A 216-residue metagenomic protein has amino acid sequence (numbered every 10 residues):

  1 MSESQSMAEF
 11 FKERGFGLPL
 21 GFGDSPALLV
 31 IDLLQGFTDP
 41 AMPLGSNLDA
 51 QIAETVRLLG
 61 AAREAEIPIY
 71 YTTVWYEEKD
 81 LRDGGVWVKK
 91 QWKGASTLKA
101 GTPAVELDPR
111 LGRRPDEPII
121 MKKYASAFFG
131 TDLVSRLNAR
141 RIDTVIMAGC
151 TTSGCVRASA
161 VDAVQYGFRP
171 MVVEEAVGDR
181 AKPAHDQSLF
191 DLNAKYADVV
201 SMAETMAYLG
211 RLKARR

Functional and structural regions predicted by a protein language model:
M1-R114, Y208-R216: Active-site acidic carboxylates
E64-I67, R141, G167: Glycine-centered short loops/turns at secondary-structure junctions
I69, P170-V172, V199: Hydrophobic beta-strand scaffold residues
A100-A148: Internal catalytic-core helix/loop-beta-alpha segment that presents or stabilizes conserved functional determinants
I120, A197-A207: Short acidic-hydrophobic, aromatic-tinged amphipathic segments that line or gate anion-handling sites
I146-G149, G167-K182: A short glycine-rich beta-strand->turn/loop micro-motif centered on a GG-aromatic cluster
T152-S159: Short glycine/serine/threonine-rich phosphate/pyrophosphate-binding segments that cradle anionic phosphate groups
R180-N193: Active-site-proximal loop->helix
